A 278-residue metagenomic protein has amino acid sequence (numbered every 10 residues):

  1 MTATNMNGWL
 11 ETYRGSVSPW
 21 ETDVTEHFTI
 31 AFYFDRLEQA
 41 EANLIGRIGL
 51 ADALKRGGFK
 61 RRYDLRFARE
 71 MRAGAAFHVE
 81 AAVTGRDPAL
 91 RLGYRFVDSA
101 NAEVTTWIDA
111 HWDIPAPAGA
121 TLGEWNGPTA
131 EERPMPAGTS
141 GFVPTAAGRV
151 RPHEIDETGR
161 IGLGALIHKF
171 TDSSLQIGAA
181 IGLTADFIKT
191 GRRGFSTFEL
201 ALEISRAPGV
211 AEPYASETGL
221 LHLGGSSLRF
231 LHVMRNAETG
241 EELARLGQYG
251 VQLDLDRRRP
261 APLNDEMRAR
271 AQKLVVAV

Functional and structural regions predicted by a protein language model:
T2-N43, R47, G127-D186: Catalytic strand-loop segment that frames the active site of acyl-thioester-processing enzymes
T4-Y13, D64-A76, A82-F142, P208-V210 (+1 more regions): HotDog/MaoC-like acyl-thioester-processing domains
Y33-R36, K55-R56, A68-M71: Short secondary-structure boundary/capping segments within folded domains
I48-G58, D186-F195: Short, basic/aromatic beta-hairpin or loop at an interaction surface
K60-A68, H78-V79, F198-S205, S216-E217: Short structured motifs
F96, V150-P152, R206: Short, structured patches in soluble enzyme cores that scaffold and shape functional sites
I155-G247, V251: Structured core of small recognition/catalytic domains
